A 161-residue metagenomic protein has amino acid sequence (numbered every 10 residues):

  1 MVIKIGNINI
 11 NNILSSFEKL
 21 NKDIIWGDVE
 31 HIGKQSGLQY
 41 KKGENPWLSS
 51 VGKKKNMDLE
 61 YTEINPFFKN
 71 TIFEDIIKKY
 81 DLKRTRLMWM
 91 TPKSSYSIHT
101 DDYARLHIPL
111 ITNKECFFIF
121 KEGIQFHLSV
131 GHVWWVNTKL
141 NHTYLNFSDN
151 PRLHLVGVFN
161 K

Functional and structural regions predicted by a protein language model:
M1-I77: Non-heme Fe(II)/2-oxoglutarate
I72-P92: A short glycine-rich, His/Asp/Glu-containing loop-to-beta-strand
K83, D102-A104, P151: Residues that flank catalytic or metal-binding motifs in active/ligand-binding sites
W89, T100-C116: Short, conserved beta-strand element in jelly-roll/cupin
P92-K93, V130-G131, K139: Tight coil/turn sites that cap or link beta-strands
Y96-H99, C116-F118, V136-N137, N141-S148 (+1 more regions): Short beta-strand His + acidic residue motifs that chelate non-heme Fe in jelly-roll/DSBH and cupin folds
L106-P109, V133-W135, D149-K161: A short hydrophobic beta-strand segment most commonly corresponding to one strand of the jelly-roll/cupin
P109-S129: A short beta-strand-loop-beta hairpin characteristic of the jelly-roll/cupin
